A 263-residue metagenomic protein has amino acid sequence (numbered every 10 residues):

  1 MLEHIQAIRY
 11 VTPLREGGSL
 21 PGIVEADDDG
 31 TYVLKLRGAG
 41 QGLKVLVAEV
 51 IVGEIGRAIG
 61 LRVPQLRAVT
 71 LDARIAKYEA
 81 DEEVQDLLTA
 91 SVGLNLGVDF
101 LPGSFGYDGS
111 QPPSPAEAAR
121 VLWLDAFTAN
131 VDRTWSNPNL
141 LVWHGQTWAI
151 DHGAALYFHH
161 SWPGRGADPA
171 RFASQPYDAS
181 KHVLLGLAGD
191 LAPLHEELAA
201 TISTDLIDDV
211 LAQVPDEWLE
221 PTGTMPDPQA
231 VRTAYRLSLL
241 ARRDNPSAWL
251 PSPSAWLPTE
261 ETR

Functional and structural regions predicted by a protein language model:
M1-R263: Phosphate/dinucleotide-binding and metal-coordinating scaffold of catalytic cores in nucleotide-dependent enzymes
